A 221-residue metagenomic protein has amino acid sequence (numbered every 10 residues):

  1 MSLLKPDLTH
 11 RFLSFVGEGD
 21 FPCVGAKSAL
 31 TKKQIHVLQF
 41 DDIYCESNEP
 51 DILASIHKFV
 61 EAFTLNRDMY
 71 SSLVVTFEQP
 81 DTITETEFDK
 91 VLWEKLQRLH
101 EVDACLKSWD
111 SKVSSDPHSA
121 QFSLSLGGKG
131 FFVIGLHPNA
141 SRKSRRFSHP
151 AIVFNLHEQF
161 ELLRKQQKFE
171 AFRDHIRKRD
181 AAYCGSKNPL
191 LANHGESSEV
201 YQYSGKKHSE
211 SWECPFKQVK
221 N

Functional and structural regions predicted by a protein language model:
M1-D68, V74, P80, V91-E94 (+2 more regions): Non-catalytic accessory regions used for complex assembly or targeting
R67-S71, V75-T82, H137-P138, L156-Q159: Short, flexible beta-strand-to-coil junctions
T82-E85, R142-K143: A generic structural signal for short coil/turn motifs at secondary-structure boundaries
E87-W93, R146-A151: "Short basic amphipathic alpha-helical interaction patches in structured regions
K112-A151: Aromatic/basic-lined ligand-recognition segments that form π-stacking hydrophobic pockets flanked by Lys/Arg to engage
S115-Q121, A151-Q166, E210-Q218: Short secondary-structure transition/capping segments
H137-K178: Compact mixed alphabeta submodule
